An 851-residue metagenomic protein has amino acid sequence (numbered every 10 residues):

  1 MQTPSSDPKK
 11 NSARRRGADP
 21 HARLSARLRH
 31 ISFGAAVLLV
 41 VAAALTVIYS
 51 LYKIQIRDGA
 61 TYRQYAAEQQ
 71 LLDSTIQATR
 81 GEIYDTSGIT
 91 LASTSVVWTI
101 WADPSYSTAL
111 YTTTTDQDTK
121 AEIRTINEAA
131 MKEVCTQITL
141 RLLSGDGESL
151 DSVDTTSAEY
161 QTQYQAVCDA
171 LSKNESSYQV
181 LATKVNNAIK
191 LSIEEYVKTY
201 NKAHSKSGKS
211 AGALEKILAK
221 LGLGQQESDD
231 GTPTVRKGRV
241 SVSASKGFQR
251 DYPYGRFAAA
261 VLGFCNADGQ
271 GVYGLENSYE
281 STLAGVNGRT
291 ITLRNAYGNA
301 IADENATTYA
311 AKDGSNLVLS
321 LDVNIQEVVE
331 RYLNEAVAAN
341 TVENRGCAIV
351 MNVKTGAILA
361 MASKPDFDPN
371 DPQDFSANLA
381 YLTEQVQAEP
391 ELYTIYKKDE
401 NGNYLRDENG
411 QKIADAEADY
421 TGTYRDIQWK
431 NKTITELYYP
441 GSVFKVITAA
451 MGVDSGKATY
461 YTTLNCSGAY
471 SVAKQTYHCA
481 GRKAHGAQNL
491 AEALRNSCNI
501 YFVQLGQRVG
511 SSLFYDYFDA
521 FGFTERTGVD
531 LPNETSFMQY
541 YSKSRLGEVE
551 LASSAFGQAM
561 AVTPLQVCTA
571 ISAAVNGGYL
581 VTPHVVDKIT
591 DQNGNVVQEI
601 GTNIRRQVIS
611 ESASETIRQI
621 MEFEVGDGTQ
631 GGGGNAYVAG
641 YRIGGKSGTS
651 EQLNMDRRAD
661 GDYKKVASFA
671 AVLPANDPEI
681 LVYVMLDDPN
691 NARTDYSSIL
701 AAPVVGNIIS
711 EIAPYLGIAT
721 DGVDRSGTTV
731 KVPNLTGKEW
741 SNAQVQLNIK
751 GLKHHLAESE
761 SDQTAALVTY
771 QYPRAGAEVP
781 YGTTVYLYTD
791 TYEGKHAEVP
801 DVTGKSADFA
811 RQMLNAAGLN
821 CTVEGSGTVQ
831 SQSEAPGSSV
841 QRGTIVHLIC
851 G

Functional and structural regions predicted by a protein language model:
M1-I413, L437, S512-F518, V638-A639 (+4 more regions): Periplasmic/cell-envelope proteins involved in peptidoglycan metabolism and beta-lactam response
I76-T79, T86, S93-V97, S176 (+25 more regions): Extracytoplasmic
A78, T125-K132, T183-N187, G269-Y273 (+14 more regions): Soluble non-cytosolic domains of exported or imported proteins
A92, W98, N295-Y309, K354-V443 (+1 more regions): Beta-lactam-recognizing serine transpeptidase/beta-lactamase-like catalytic domain environment
T139-E148, K198, N266, A284 (+12 more regions): Sec-exported extracytoplasmic/periplasmic mature domains
L150-D169, V342-T355, N465-A469, P532-T535 (+4 more regions): Acidic/histidine-enriched alpha-helical segments
I600, G640, N654, V684-G851: Ligand-recognition elements built from short beta-strands and adjacent flexible loops
